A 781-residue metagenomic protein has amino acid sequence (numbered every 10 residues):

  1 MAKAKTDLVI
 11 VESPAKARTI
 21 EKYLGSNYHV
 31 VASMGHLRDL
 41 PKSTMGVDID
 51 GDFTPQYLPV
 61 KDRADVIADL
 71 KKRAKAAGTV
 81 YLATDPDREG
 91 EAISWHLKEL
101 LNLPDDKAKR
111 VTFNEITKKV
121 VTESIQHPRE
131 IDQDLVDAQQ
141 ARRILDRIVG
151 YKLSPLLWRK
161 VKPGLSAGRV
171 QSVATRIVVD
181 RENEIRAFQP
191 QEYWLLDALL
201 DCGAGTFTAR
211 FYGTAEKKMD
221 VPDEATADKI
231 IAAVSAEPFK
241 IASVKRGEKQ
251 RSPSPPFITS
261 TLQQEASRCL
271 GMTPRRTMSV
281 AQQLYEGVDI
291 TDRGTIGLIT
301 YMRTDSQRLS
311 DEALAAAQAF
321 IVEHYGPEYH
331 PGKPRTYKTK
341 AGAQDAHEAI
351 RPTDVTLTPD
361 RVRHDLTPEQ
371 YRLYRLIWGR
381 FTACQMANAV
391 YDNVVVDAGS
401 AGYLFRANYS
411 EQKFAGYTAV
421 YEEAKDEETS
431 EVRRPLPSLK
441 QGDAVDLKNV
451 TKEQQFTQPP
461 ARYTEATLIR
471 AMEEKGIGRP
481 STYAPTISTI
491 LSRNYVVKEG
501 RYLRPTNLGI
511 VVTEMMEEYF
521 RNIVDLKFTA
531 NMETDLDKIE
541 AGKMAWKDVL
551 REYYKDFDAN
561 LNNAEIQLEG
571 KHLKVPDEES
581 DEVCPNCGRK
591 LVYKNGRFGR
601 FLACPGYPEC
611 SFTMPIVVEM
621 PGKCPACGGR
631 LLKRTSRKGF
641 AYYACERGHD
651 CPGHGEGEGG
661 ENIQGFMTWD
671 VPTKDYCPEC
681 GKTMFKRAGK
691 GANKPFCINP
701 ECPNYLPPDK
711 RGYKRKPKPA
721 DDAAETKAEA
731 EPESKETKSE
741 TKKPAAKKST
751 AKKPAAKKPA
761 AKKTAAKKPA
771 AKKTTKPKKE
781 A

Functional and structural regions predicted by a protein language model:
M1-R143, K152, Y212-G213, P222 (+4 more regions): Intrinsically disordered, low-complexity regulatory segments
A2-D7, T19, Y28, S154 (+4 more regions): Basic, low-complexity terminal or inter-domain segments flanking catalytic cores
K5, D85-P86, K162-S166, R246-P255 (+3 more regions): Conserved short loop/turn motifs at secondary-structure junctions
T19-Y23, D69, A92-L100, V120-S124 (+10 more regions): Alpha-helical scaffold elements adjacent to nucleotide-binding pockets in ATP/GTP-utilizing enzyme cores
I116, V120-A198, G247: C-terminal or mid-to-C-terminal helical accessory/interaction module adjacent to the motor/catalytic core
R142-K152, V170, L200-C202, K249-T261 (+4 more regions): Core structural elements
K218-P255, D443: Metal- or metallocofactor-binding catalytic centers and their adjacent structured scaffolds across diverse enzyme
I241-V244, P253-A266, R293-Y301, P459-A471: Short acidic, hydrophobic short linear motifs in intrinsically disordered regions
